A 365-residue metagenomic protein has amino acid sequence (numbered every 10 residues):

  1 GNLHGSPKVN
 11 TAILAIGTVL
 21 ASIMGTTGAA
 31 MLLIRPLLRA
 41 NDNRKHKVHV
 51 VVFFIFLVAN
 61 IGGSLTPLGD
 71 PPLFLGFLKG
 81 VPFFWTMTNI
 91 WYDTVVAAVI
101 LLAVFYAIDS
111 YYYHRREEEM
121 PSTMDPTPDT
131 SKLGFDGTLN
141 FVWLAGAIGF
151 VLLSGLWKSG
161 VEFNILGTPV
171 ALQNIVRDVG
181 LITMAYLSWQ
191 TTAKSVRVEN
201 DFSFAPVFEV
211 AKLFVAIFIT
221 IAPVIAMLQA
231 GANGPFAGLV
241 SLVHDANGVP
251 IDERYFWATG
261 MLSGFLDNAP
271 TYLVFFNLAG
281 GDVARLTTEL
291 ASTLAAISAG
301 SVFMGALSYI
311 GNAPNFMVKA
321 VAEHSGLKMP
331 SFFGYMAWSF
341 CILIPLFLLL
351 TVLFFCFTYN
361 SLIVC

Functional and structural regions predicted by a protein language model:
G1-L3, L38-N41, I108-Y111, L187-F202: C-terminal ends of transmembrane helices
N10, F53, S131-W143, D201-V215 (+1 more regions): Alpha-helical transmembrane segments and their helix-start/interface "positive-inside/aromatic belt" motifs in integral
A12-V19, I55-G63, T123-T130, V207-I221 (+1 more regions): Small-residue-rich segments of transmembrane alpha-helices in multi-pass membrane proteins, especially helix faces
A21, M31-H46, V50-V52, V58 (+4 more regions): Membrane-interfacial helix-loop connectors
A21-S22, T26-A29, I90-V99, Q173-M184 (+2 more regions): Structural signature of hydrophobic alpha-helical transmembrane segments
L65-T66, L75, F84-D129, F303-C365: Juxtamembrane and boundary regions of transmembrane helices in multi-pass small-molecule transporters and channels
L101-F163: Long, contiguous bundles of hydrophobic transmembrane helices that form the permeation core of multi-pass
W143-V274: Transmembrane helical segments that form the transport core of multi-pass membrane transport proteins
